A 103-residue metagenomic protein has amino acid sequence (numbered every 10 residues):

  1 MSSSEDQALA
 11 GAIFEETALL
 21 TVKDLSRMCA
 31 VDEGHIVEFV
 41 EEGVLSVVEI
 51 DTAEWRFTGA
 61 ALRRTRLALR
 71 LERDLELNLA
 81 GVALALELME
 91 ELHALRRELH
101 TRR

Functional and structural regions predicted by a protein language model:
S2-R27, E33-V37, E41-R103: Arg/Lys-rich, alpha-helical DNA-contact motif
